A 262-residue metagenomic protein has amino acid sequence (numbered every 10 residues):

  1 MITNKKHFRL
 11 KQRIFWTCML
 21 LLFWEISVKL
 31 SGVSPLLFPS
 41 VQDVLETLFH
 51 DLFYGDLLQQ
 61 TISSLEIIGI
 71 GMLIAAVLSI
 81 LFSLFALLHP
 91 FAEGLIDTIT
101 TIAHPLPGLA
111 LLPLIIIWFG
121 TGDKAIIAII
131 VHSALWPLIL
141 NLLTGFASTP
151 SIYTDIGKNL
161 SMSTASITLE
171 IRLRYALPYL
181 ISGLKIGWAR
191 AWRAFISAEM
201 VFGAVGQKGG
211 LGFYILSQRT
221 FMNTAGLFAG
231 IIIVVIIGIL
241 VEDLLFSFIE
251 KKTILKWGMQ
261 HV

Functional and structural regions predicted by a protein language model:
I2, L30-L73, F213: Periplasmic/extracellular loop-to-transmembrane helix junction in inner-membrane transport proteins
I26, I68, M72-L84, L88 (+6 more regions): Hydrophobic positions within alpha-helical transmembrane segments of bacterial inner-membrane proteins
Q59-I67, I117-L138, G226-I231: Loop-to-helix entry region at the N-terminal start of transmembrane alpha-helices in multi-pass membrane transporters
L81-I116, I130, L140-T144, Q260: Cytoplasmic-entry segments and transmembrane alpha-helices of multi-pass inner-membrane transporters
I117, A194-T224, F228, I233 (+1 more regions): Glycine-rich helix-loop "coupling/hinge" segments at transmembrane-helix boundaries in multipass transporters
A128, H132, A165-A198, A229: Transmembrane alpha-helices
F146-T149, I156-A176: Short helix-to-coil transition segments within interhelical loops that connect adjacent transmembrane helices
A147, F228-V262: C-terminal transmembrane helix and the adjacent membrane-cytosol boundary/short C-terminal tail of inner/organellar
